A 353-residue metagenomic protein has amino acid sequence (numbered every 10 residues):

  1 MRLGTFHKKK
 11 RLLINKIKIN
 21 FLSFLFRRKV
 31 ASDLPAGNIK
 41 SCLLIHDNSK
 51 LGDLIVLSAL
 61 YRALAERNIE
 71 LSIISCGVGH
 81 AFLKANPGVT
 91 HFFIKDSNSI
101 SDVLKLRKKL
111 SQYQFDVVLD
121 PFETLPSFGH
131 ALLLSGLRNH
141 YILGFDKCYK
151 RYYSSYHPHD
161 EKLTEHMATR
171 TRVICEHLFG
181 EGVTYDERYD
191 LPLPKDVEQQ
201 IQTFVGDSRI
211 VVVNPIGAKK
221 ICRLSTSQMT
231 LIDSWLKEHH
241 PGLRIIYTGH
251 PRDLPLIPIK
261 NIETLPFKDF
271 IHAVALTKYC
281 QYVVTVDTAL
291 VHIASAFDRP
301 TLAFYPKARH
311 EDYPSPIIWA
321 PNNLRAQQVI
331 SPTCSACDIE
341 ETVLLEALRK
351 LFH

Functional and structural regions predicted by a protein language model:
M1-I39: Positively charged, low-complexity intrinsically disordered leader regions
P35-D160: Active-site and donor-binding regions of nucleotide-sugar-utilizing enzymes
S41-N48, P192-L254, K307, P316: Active-site donor-nucleotide binding/catalytic segment of nucleotide-sugar enzymes
A81-P87, R151-S155, D253-N261, I293-S295 (+1 more regions): Short loop/helix-cap segments at secondary-structure boundaries that form the rim of catalytic
L104, T226-P306: Donor-binding and catalytic core of enzymes assembling or modifying cell-surface/extracellular glycoconjugates
F145-C222, T226: Mid-sequence helix-capping/hinge segment at a functional interface
S295-H353: Nucleotide-sugar donor-binding patch of glycosyltransferase catalytic domains
